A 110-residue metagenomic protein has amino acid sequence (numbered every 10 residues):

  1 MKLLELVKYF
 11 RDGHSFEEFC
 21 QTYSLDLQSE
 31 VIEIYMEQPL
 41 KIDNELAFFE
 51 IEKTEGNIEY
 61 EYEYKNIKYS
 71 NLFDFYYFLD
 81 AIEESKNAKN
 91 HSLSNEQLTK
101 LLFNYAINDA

Functional and structural regions predicted by a protein language model:
M1-T54, E59-Y60: Extended, charge-biased low-complexity segments that typically form long amphipathic alpha-helices/coiled-coils
D43-F103: Amphipathic protein-protein interaction modules
Y105-A110: Short hydrophobic/aromatic patches at helix-to-coil boundaries
